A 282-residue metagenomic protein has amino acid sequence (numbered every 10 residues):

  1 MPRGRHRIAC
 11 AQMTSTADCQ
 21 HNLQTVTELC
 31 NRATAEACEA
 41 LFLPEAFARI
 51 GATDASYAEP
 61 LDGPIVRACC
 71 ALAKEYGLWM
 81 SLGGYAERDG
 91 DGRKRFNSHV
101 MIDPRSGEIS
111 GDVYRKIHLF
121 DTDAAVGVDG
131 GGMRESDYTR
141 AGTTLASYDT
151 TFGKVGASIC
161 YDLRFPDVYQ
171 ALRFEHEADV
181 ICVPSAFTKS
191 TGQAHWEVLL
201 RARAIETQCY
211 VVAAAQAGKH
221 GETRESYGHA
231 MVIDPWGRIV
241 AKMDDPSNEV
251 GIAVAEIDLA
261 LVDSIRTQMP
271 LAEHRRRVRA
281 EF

Functional and structural regions predicted by a protein language model:
M1-R5, F282: Eukaryotic N-terminal low-complexity, Ser/Thr- and Lys/Arg-rich leader segments that predominantly function as
R5-A17, F42, R115-K116, S147 (+2 more regions): Active-site-proximal beta-strand elements of phosphoester/diester hydrolases
C19, T27-R105, I109-R115, T122 (+2 more regions): Cys-nucleophile CN-hydrolase/nitrilase-fold catalytic domain and related Cys-dependent amidase chemistry that acts on
L61-L82, K154, L163-A253: CN hydrolase (nitrilase-like) catalytic-core segments centered on the catalytic cysteine and neighboring Lys/Glu
R67, A71, R88-H176, T188-V198 (+1 more regions): Active-site catalytic loop in hydrolytic enzyme cores
L82-G84, N97-M101, A146-Y148, A230-V232 (+1 more regions): Short beta-strand scaffold segments in enzyme catalytic cores
S98, S110-K116, V183, K242-D244 (+1 more regions): Residue-level detector of high-confidence beta-strand sites
A260-F282: A short C-terminal boundary segment appended to hydrolase-like catalytic domains
